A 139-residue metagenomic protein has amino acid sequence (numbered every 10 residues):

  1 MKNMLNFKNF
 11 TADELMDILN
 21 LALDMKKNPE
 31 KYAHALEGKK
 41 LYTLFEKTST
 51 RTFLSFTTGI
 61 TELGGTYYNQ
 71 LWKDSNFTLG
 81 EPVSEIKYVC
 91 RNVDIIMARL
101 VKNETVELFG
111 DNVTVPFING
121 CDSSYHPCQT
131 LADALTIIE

Functional and structural regions predicted by a protein language model:
M1-L54: Positively charged, low-complexity intrinsically disordered leader regions
H34-I138: Phosphate/diphosphate ligand-binding glycine-rich loop within oxidoreductases
